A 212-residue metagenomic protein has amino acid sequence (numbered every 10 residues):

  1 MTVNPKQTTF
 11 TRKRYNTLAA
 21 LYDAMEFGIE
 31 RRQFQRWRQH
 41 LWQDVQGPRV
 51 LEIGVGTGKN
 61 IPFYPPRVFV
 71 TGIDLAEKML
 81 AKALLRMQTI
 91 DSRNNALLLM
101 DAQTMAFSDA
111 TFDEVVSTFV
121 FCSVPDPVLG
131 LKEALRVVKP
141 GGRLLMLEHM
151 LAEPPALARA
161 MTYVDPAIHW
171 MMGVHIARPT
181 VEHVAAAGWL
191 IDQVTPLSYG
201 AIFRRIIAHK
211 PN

Functional and structural regions predicted by a protein language model:
M1-A20: N-terminal, positively charged/glycine-rich alpha-helical extensions of SAM-dependent methyltransferases
K6-T9, G28, L145-Y199, F203: C-terminal alpha-helical "lid/dimerization" subdomain adjacent to the S-adenosyl-L-methionine
E30-P48, K59, F63: Conserved alpha-helix/loop element of class I SAM-dependent methyltransferases that forms part of the SAM/SAH-binding
R49-T104: Class I SAM-dependent methyltransferase SAM/SAH-binding core
F69, G141-R143: Short glycine-centered segments of the SAM/dcSAM-binding site in methyltransferase folds
Q103-V115: A short acidic, Gly/Pro-enriched loop at the edge of an enzyme's catalytic core that lines a small-molecule cofactor
E114-D126: A short SAM/SAH-binding and catalytic strip from SAM-dependent methyltransferases
V128-P140: A short glycine-rich, Lys/Arg-flanked "PGG" loop and its adjoining helix->strand segment in the class I
